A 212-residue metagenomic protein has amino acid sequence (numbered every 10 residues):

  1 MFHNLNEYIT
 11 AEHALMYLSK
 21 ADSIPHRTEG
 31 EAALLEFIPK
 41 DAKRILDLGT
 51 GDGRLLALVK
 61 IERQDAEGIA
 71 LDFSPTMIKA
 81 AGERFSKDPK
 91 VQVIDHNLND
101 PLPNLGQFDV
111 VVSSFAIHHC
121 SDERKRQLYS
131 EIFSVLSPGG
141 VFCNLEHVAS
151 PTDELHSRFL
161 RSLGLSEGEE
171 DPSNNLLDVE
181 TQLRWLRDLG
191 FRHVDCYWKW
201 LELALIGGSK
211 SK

Functional and structural regions predicted by a protein language model:
M1-P39, R54: Conserved class I S-adenosyl-L-methionine
A42-K43: Nucleotide donor/acceptor-binding cores
L46, D52-D100: Class I SAM-dependent methyltransferase SAM/SAH-binding core
P103-V111: A short acidic, Gly/Pro-enriched loop at the edge of an enzyme's catalytic core that lines a small-molecule cofactor
S113-I117, L145: Residues lining the SAM
R126-P138: A short glycine-rich, Lys/Arg-flanked "PGG" loop and its adjoining helix->strand segment in the class I
L145-L189, V194-C196: C-terminal alpha-helical "lid/dimerization" subdomain adjacent to the S-adenosyl-L-methionine
L189-K212: Core SAM-dependent methyltransferase catalytic element
